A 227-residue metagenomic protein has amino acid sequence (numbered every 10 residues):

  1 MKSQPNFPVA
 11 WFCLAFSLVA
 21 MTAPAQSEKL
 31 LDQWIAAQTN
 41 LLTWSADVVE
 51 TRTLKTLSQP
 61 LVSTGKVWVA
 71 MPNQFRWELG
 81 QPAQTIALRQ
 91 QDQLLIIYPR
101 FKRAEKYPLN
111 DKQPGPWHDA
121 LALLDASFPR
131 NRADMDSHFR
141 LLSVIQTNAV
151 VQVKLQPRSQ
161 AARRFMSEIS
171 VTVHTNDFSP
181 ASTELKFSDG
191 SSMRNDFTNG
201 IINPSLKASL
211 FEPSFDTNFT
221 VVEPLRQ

Functional and structural regions predicted by a protein language model:
K2-F12: Bacterial N-terminal signal peptides that target proteins for export
A15-P60, F215-Q227: N-terminal leader/targeting segments and the immediate start of mature chains
Q38, P116-R132: Short, solvent-exposed helix-to-loop capping segments enriched in aromatics
L41-T43, V62-T64, A70-P72, P82 (+6 more regions): Extracytoplasmic
T51-T53, F101, G190: Hydrophobic lipid-interacting interfaces of membrane-associated proteins
K66-A120, M193: An acidic-aromatic
E105, R132-L225: Gly/Pro-enriched, hydrophobic low-complexity segments that function as extracytoplasmic propeptides/linkers
